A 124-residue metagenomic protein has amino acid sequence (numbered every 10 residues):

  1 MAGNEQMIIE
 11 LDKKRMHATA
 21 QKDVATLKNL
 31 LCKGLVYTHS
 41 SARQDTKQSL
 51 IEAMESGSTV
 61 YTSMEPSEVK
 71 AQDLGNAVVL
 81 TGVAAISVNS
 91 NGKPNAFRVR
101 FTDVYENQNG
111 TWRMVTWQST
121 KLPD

Functional and structural regions predicted by a protein language model:
A2-D124: A beta-strand edge to alpha-helix "cap/lid" segment located at domain peripheries
